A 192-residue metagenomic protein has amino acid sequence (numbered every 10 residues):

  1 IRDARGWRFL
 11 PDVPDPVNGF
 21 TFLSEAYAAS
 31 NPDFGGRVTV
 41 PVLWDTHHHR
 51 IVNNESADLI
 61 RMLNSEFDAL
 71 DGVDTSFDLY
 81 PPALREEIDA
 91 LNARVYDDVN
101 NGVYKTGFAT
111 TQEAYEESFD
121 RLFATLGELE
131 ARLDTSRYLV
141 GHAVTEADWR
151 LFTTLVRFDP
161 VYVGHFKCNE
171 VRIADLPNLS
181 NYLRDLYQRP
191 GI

Functional and structural regions predicted by a protein language model:
I1-I192: C-terminal alpha-helical interaction module
